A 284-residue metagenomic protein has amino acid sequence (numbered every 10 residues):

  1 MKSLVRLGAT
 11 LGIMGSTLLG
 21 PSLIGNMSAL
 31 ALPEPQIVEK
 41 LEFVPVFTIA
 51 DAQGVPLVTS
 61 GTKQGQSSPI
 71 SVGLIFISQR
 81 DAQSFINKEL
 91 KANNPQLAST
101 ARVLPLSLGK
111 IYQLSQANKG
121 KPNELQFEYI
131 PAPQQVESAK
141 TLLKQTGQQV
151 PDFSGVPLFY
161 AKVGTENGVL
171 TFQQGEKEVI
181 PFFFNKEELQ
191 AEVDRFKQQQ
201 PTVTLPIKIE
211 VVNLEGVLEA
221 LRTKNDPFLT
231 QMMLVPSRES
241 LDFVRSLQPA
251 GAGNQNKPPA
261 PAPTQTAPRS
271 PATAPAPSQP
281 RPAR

Functional and structural regions predicted by a protein language model:
K2-R284: Conserved NAD+-utilizing ADP-ribose enzyme module
